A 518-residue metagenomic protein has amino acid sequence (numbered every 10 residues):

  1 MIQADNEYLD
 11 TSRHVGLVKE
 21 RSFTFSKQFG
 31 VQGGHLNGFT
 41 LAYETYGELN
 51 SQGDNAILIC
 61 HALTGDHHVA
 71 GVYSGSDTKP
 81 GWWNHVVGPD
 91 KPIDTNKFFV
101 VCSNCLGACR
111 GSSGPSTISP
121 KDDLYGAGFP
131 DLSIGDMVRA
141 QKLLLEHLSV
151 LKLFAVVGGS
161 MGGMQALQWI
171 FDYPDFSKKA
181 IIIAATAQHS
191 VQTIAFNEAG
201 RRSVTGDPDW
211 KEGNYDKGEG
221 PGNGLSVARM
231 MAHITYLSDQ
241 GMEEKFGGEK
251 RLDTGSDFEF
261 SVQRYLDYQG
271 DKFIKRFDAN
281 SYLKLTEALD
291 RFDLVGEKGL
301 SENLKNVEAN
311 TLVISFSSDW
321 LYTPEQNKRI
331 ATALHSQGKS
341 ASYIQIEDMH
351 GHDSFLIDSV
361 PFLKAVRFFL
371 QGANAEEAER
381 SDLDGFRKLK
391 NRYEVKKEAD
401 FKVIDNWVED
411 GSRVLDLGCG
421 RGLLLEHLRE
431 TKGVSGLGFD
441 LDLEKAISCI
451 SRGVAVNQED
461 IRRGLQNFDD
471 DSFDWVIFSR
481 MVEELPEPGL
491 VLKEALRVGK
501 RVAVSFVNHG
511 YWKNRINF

Functional and structural regions predicted by a protein language model:
E44, E48, D54-I118: N-terminal cap/lid subdomain of alpha/beta-hydrolase-fold enzymes
G135-F154: Conserved acidic catalytic loop of the alpha/beta-hydrolase fold
F176-S177, I182-K272: Alpha/beta-hydrolase-fold enzymes
V313-S315: Short beta-strand/loop motif that positions the catalytic acidic residue of the alpha/beta-hydrolase fold
I344-D382: Catalytic active-site module of serine/aspartate enzymes centered on a nucleophile-bearing elbow/loop
V395-G411: Conserved alpha-helix/loop element of class I SAM-dependent methyltransferases that forms part of the SAM/SAH-binding
H427-G464: Class I SAM-dependent methyltransferase SAM/SAH-binding core
V504-F518: Conserved class I S-adenosyl-L-methionine
